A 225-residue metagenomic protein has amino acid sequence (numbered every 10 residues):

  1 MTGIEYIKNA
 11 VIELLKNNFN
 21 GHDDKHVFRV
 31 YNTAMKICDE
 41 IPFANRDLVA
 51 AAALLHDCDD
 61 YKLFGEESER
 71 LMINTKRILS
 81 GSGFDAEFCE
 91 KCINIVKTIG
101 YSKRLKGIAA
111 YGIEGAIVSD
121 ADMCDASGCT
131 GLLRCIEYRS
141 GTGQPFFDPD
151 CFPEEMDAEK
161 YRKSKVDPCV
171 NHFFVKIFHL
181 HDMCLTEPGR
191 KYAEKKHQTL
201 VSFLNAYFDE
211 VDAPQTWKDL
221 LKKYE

Functional and structural regions predicted by a protein language model:
M1-I12: Short alpha-helical hairpin
L15-F28, N32-P42, L55, G107-E225: Divalent metal-dependent phosphate-bond-processing catalytic cores, especially two-metal-ion Mg2+/Mn2+ enzymes that act
V30, S68-G81: An active-site-proximal "capping" alpha-helix that borders the catalytic cofactor pocket
K36, E40, D60-F64, G81 (+4 more regions): Amphipathic alpha-helical interaction surfaces
R46-F64, L71, C92-S102: His-Asp-centered metal-binding catalytic motifs of divalent-metal-dependent phosphohydrolases/nucleases
G65-S68, C129-T130: Conserved strand-to-helix beginnings and helix N-cap segments that scaffold or border functional pockets
D85-S119: Hydrophobic, well-structured mid-protein blocks that either form specific transmembrane helices
